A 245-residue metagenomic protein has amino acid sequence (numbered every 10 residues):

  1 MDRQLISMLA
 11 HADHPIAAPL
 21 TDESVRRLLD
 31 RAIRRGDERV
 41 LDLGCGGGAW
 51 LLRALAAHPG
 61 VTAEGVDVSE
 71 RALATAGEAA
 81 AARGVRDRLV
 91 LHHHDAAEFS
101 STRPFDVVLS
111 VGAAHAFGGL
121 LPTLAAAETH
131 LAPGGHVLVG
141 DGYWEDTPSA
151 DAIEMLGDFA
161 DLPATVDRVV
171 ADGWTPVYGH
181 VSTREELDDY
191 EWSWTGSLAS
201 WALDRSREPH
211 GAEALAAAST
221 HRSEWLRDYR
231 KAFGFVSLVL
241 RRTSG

Functional and structural regions predicted by a protein language model:
A18-G36: Conserved alpha-helix/loop element of class I SAM-dependent methyltransferases that forms part of the SAM/SAH-binding
D37-G46: Conserved class I S-adenosyl-L-methionine
A49-A97: Class I SAM-dependent methyltransferase SAM/SAH-binding core
A97-V108: A short acidic, Gly/Pro-enriched loop at the edge of an enzyme's catalytic core that lines a small-molecule cofactor
V107-L120: A short SAM/SAH-binding and catalytic strip from SAM-dependent methyltransferases
L121-H136: A short glycine-rich, Lys/Arg-flanked "PGG" loop and its adjoining helix->strand segment in the class I
V139-G157: Short, glycine-/aromatic-enriched active-site segment of Class I SAM-dependent methyltransferases
H180-G245: Conserved Class I S-adenosyl-L-methionine
